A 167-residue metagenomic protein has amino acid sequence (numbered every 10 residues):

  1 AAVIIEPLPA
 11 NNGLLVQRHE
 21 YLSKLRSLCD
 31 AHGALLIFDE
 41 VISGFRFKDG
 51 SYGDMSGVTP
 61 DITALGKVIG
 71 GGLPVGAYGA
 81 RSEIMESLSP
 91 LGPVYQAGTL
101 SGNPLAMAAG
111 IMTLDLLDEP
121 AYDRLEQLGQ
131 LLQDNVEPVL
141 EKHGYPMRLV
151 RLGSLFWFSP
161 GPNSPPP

Functional and structural regions predicted by a protein language model:
A1-P167: Conserved N-terminal phosphate-binding loop of PLP-dependent enzymes in the Aspartate aminotransferase
